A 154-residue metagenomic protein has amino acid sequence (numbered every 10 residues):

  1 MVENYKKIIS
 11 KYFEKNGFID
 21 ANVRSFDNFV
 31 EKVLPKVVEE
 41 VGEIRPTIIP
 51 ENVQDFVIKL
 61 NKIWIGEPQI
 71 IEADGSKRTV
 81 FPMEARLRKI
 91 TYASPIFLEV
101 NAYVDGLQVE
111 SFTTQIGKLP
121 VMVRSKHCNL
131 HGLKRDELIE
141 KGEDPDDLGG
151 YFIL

Functional and structural regions predicted by a protein language model:
M1-L154: Conserved N-terminal architectural modules of multi-subunit, DNA-dependent RNA polymerase core subunits
